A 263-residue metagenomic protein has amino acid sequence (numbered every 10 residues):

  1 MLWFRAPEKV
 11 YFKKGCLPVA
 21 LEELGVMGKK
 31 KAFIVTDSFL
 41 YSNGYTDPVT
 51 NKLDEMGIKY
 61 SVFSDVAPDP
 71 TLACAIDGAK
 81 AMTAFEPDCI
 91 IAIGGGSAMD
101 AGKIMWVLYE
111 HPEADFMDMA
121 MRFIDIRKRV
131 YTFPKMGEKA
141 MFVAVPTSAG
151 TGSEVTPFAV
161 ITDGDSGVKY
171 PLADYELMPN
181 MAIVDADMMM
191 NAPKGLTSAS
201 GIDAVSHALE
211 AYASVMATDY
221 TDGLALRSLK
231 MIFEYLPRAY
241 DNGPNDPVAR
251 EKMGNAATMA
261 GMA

Functional and structural regions predicted by a protein language model:
M1-C89: ATP/NTP phosphate-donor binding region
E8-F12, C16, Y41, A67-P70 (+6 more regions): Catalytic cores of large soluble enzymes that bind and process phosphate-bearing ligands
V26, V49-K52, V107, F158-I161 (+1 more regions): Short, solvent-exposed amphipathic alpha-helical segments in soluble enzyme and RNA/protein-processing domains
S38-F39, S148, D187: Anionic group-transfer/hydrolysis microenvironments
A73-V184: Glycine/threonine-rich beta-strand-loop-alpha-helix active-site module that forms ligand/phosphate-binding
T156-A263: Carboxylate- and glycine-rich phosphate/diphosphate-binding segment that chelates Mg2+/Mn2+
